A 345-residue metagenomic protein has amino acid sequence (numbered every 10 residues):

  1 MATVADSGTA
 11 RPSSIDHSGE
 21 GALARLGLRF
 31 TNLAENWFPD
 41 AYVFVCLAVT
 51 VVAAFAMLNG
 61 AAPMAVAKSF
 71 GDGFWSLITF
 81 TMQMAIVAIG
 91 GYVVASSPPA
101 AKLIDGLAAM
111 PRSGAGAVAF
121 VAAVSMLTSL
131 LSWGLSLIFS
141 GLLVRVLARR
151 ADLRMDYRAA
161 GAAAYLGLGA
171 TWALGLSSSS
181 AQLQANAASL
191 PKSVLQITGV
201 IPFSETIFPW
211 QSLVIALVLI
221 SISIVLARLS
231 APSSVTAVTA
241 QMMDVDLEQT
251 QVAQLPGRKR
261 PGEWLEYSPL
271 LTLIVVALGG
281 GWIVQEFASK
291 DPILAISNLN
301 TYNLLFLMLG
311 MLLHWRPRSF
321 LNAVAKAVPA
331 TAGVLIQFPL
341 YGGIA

Functional and structural regions predicted by a protein language model:
M1-A88, F208-S221, V225-Q337: Hydrophobic transmembrane alpha-helices of multi-pass small-molecule transporters
G27, L47, A61-R150, W315-A345: Membrane-embedded alpha-helical segments and adjacent helix-loop junctions characteristic of multi-pass solute
V52-A56, A170-S180, G342-A345: C-terminal TM-helix exit segments that contain a strictly Trp-centered aromatic cap at the helix terminus
A54, M126-L130, L166-A173, G279-V284: Aromatic-anchored segments of alpha-helical transmembrane domains
A56-G60, G116, S129, A173-L174 (+1 more regions): Alpha-helix boundary/capping detector
V118-A123, Y157-Y165, L304-L312: Transmembrane alpha-helical segments of multi-pass small-molecule transport proteins
L143-V238: Membrane-core helix-loop-helix motifs of multi-pass transport proteins
